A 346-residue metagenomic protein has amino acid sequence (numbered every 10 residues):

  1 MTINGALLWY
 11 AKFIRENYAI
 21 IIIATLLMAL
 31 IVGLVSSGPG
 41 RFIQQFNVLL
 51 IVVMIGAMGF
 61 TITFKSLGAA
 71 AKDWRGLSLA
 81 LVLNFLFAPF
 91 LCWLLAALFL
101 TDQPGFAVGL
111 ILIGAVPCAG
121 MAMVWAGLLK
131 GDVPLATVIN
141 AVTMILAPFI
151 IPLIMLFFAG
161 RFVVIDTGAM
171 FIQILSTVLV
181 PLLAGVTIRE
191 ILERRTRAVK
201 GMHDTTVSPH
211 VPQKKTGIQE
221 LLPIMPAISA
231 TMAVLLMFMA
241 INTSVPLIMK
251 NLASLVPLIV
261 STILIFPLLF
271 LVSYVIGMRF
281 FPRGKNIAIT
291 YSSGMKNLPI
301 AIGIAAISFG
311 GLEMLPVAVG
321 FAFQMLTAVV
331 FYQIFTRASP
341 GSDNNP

Functional and structural regions predicted by a protein language model:
M1-P346: Alpha-helical transmembrane segments of multi-pass small-molecule/ion transporters
